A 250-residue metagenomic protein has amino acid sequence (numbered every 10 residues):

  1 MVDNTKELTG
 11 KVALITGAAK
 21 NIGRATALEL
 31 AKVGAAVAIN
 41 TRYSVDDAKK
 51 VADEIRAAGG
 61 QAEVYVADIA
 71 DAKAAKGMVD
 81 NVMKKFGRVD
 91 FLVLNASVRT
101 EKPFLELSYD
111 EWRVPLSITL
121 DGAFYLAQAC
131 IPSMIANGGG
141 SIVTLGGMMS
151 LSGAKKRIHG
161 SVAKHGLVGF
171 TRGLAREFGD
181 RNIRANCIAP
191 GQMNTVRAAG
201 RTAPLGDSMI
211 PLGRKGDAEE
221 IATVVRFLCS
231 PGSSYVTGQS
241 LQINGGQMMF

Functional and structural regions predicted by a protein language model:
V12, A19-N21: Conserved glycine-rich cofactor-binding loop
V45, V66-M78, Y109, A218-E220: The beta1-alpha1 cofactor-binding region of Rossmann-like NAD(H)/NADP(H)-dependent oxidoreductases
P103-F104, E111-L116, A198, G206: Substrate-binding pocket helix/loop in short-chain dehydrogenase/reductase
A127, A163, T171: Active-site helix of classical SDR
P132, R176-D180, S234: Alpha-helical segment proximal to the catalytic Tyr-Lys
G179, R184, V236-G238, N244: Short, small/polar-rich loop/turn modules that mediate ligand/substrate recognition or access, typified
I210-I221, G232: A conserved structural motif in NAD(P)-dependent oxidoreductases
